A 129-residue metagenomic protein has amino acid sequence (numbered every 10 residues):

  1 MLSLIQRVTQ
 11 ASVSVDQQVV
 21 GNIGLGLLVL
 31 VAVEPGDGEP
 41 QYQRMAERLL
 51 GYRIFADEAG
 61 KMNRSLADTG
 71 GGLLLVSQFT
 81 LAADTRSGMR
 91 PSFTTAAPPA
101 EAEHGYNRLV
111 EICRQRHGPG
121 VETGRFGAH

Functional and structural regions predicted by a protein language model:
M1-S92, H104-H129: N-terminal, polar/charged subdomain of small-to-medium soluble alpha/beta proteins
T95: An anionic oxygen-ligand recognition environment, strongly enriched in 2H phosphoesterase
E101: Conserved acidic
